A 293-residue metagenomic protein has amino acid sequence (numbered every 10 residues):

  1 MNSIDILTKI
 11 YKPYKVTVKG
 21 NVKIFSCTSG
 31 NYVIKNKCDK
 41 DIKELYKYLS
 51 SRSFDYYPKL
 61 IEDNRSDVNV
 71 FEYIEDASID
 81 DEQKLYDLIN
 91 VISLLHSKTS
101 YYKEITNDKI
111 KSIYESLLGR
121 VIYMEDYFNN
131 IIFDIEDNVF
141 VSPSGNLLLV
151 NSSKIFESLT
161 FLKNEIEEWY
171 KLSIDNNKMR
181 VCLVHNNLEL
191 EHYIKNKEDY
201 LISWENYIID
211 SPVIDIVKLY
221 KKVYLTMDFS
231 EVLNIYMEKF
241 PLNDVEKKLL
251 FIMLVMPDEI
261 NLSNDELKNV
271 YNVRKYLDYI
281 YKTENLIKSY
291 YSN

Functional and structural regions predicted by a protein language model:
M1-Y11, S153, T160, N164 (+2 more regions): Regulatory N- and C-terminal appendages and interdomain linkers associated with kinase/kinase-like NTP transferase
N2-T28: ATP-binding glycine-rich phosphate-binding loop
V22-F25, N164-I214: Active-site acidic catalytic loop and adjacent metal/ATP-binding pocket of ATP-dependent phosphoryl transfer enzymes
C27-S112: ATP-binding pocket architecture of kinase catalytic cores
D108-L183, K282: ATP-dependent phospho-/nucleotidyl transfer catalytic cores
N129-D134, I260-N293: ATP/Mg2+ or Mg2+-diphosphate-binding catalytic cores that bind nucleotide phosphates or diphosphates via glycine-rich
P212-L242, L254-L277: Active-site activation/catalytic loop segments of kinase-like enzymes and analogous catalytic loops in related
